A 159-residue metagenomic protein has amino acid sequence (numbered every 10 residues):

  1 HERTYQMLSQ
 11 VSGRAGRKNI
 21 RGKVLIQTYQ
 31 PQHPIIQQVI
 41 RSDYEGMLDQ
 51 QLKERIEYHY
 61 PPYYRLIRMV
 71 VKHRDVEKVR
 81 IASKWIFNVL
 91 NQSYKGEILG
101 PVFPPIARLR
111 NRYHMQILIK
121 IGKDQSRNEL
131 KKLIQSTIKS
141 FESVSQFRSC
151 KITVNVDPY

Functional and structural regions predicted by a protein language model:
H1-E2: Flexible beta-alpha connector loops of hexameric P-loop NTPases
M7: Glycine-rich S-adenosyl-L-methionine
Q10-Y159: Accessory helical-bundle/CTD segments and flexible terminal tails appended to RecA-like ATPase motors
